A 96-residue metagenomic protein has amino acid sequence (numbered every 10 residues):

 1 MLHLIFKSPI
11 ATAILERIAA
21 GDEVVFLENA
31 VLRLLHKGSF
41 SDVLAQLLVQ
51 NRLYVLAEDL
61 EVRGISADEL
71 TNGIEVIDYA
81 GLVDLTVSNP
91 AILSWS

Functional and structural regions predicted by a protein language model:
L4, S8-V24: Histidine-anchored nucleotide/phosphate-binding helix
L4-S8, Q50, D84-L85, L93-S94: Active-site-adjacent betaalpha module
I5-S8, E28, A57-E58, S96: Structural motif
R17-A20, V43-Q50: Short, conserved loop/helix-junction motifs that constitute active-site signature segments in enzyme catalytic cores
E23-L34: A short beta-strand-loop structural module common to alpha/beta enzyme folds
G38-D42: Charged helix-capping and loop-helix junction motifs
Y54-V55, D59-I65: Conserved phosphate/oxyanion-binding catalytic-loop motifs
S66-S96: C-terminal structural segments of small proteins and small subunits
